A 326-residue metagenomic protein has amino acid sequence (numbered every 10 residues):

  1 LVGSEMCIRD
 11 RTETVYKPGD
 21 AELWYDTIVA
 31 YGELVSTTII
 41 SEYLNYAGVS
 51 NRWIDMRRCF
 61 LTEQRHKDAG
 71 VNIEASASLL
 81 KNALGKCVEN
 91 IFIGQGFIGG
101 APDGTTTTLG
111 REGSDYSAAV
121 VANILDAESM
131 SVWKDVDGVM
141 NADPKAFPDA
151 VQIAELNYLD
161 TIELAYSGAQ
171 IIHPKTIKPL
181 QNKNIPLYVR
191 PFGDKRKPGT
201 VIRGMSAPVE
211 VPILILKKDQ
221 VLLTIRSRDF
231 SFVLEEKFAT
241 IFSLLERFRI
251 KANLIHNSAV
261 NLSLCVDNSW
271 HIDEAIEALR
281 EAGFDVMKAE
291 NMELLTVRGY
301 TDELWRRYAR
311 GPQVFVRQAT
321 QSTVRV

Functional and structural regions predicted by a protein language model:
S4-E5, R9-I172, I177: Nucleotide/pyrophosphate-binding catalytic subdomain
V49, I185, I250: Short phosphate-binding/catalytic loops that engage adenosine nucleotides
G85-A101, L164-Y188, T224-F238, K288-Y308: Electropositive, surface-exposed helix/loop patches at the edges of structured domains that serve as adaptable
S129-W133, L187-V189, N253: Short hydrophobic alpha-helical runs that function as membrane-insertion/retention elements
E155-I202, P208-E210, K218-Q220: A conserved active-site cap/scaffold subdomain adjacent to cofactor or substrate pockets
P198-V326: A conserved regulatory-domain signal marking ACT and ACT-like small-molecule sensing domains and adjacent regulatory
